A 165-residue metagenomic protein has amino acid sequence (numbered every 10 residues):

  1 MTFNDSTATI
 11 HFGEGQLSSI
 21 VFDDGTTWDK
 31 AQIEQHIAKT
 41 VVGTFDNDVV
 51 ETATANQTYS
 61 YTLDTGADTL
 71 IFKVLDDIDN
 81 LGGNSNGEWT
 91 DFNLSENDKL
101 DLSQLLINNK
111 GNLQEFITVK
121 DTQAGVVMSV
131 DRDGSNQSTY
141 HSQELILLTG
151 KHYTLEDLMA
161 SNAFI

Functional and structural regions predicted by a protein language model:
M1-Q16, V21, A38-N112: Acidic, glycine-rich calcium-binding repeat modules characteristic of RTX/beta-roll and related beta-solenoid repeat
T2-T40, E115-I165: Low-complexity acidic/polar repeat-biased segments
